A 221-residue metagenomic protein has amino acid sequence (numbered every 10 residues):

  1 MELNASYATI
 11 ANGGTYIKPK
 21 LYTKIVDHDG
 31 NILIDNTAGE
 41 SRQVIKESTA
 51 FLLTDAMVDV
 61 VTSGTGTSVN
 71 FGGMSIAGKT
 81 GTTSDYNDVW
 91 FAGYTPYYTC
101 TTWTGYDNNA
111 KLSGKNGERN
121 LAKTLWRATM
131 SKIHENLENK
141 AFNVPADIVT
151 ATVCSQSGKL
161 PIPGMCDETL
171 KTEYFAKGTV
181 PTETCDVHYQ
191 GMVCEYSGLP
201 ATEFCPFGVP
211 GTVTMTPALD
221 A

Functional and structural regions predicted by a protein language model:
M1-G191: A penicillin-recognizing enzyme superfamily signal
V187-A221: C-terminal functional modules
